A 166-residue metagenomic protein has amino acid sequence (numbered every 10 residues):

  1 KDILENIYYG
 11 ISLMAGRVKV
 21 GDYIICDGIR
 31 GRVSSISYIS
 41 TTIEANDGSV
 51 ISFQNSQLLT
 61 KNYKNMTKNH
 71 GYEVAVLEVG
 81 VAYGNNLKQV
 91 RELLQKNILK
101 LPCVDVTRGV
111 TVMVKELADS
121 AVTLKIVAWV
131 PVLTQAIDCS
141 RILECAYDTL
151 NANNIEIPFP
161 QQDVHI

Functional and structural regions predicted by a protein language model:
K1-E44, S49-I51, N86: Membrane-bilayer interface helices and TM-boundary transition segments
L4, G21, V33, Q54 (+5 more regions): Residue-level signature of catalytic and energy-coupling elements of molecular machines, predominantly ATP/GTP-dependent
V18, D27, S37, D47 (+4 more regions): Short flexible coil/turn linkers enriched for glycine and charged/polar residues that connect secondary-structure
C26-G28, S35, A45, N55 (+3 more regions): Flexible glycine-/small-residue-rich
V50-N62: A short macromolecule-binding patch
K61-K68, T111-K115: Short beta-strand/turn micro-motifs at beta-sheet edges
T67-C103, P158: A membrane-cytosol interface segment of integral membrane proteins
V81, N85, Q95, V106-I166: Solvent-exposed, non-transmembrane regulatory segments of membrane-associated proteins
